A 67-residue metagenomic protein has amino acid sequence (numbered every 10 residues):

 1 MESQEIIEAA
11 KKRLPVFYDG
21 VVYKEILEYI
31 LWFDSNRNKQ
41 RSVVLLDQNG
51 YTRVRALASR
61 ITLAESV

Functional and structural regions predicted by a protein language model:
M1-P15: Mixed-charge, Lys/Arg-rich low-complexity intrinsically disordered regions
I7-E8, L27, T62: Residues marking helix boundaries in flexible regions
K11-K12, L31, S35, S59 (+1 more regions): Intrinsic disorder/low-complexity segments
V22-D34: Short beta-strand-centered aromatic/proline hotspots
K39-V44: Short aromatic-glycine-enriched beta-strand elements
D47-V67: Intrinsically disordered, low-complexity, charged/polar segments
